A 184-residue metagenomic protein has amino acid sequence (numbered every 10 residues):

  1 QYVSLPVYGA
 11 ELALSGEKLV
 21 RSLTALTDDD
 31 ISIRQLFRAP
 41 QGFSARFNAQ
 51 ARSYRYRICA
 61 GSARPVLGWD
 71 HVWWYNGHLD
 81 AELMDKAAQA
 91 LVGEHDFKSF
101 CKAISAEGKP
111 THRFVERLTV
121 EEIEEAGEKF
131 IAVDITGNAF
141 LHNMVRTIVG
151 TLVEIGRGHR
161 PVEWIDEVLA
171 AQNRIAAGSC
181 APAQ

Functional and structural regions predicted by a protein language model:
Q1-Q184: Structured-RNA-binding interfaces characteristic of tRNA pseudouridine synthases
